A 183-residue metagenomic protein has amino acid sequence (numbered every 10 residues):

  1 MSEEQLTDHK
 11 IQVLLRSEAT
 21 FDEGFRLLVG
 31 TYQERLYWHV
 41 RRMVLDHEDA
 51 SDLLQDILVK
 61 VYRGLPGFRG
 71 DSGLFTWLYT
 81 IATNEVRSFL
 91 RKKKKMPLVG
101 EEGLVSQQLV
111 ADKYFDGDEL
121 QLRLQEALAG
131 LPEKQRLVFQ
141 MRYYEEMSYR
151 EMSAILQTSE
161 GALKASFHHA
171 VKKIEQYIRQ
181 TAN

Functional and structural regions predicted by a protein language model:
M1-R35, R42, E151, N183: N-terminal module of bacterial RNA polymerase sigma factors
E4-K10, K95-Q121: Internal acidic/polar
S17, R42-L45, D56-G73, K92-K94: Sigma70-family region 2
L27-H47, G64, L128, K173 (+1 more regions): Amphipathic, Lys/Arg- and hydrophobic-enriched alpha-helical face
W38, D52-V59, S72-N84: Structural recognition of an alpha-helix C-terminal capping motif at a helix-to-coil junction
G67-R69, T80-V99, G117, E175: Arg/Lys-rich amphipathic alpha helix in sigma70-family domain 2
R87, Q135, R150, I155-A182: DNA-recognition helix of helix-turn-helix
V138-R142: A short pre-motif secondary-structure segment
